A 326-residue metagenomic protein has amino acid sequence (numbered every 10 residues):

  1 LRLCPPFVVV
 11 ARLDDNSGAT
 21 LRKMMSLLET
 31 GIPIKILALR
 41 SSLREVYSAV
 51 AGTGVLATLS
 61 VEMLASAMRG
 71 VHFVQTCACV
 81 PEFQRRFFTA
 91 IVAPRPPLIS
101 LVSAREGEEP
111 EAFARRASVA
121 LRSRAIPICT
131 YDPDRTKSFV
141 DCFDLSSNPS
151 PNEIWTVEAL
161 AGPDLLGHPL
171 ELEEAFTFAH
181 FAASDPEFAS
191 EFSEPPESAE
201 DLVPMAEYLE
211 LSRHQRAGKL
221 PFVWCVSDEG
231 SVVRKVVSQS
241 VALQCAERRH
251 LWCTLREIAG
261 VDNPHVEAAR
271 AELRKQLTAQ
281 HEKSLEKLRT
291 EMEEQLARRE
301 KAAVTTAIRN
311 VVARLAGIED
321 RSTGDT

Functional and structural regions predicted by a protein language model:
L1-V50, L59, M63, C79-R85 (+1 more regions): Thiamine diphosphate
M24, V50-T53, A112-S118: Short secondary-structure boundary/capping segments
G31-I34, G70, P96: Short glycine-/polar-rich loops that comprise or flank the Walker A/P-loop and associated switch/sensor motifs
A38, C77, L101-S103: Short, structured patches in soluble enzyme cores that scaffold and shape functional sites
V71-C79: Short acidic-hydrophobic, aromatic-tinged amphipathic segments that line or gate anion-handling sites
T89-V312: Glycine/aspartate-rich loop-and-adjacent alpha/beta segment that forms the canonical ThDP
D320-T326: N-terminal intrinsically disordered, low-complexity, charge/repeat-rich segments that act as generic
